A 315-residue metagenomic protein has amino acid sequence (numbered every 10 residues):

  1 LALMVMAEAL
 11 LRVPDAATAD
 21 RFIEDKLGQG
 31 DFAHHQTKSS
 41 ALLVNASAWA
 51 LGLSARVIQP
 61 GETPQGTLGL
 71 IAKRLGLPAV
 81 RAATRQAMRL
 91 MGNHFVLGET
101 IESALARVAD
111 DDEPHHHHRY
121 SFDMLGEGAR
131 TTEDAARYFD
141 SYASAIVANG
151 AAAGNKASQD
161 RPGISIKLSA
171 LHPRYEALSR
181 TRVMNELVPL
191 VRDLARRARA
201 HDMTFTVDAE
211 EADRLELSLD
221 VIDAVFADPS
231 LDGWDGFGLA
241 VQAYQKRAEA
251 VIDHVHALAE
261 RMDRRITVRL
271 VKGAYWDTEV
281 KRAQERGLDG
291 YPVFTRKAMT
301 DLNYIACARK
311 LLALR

Functional and structural regions predicted by a protein language model:
L1-R315: Positively charged, amphipathic and often flexible ligand-engagement surfaces
